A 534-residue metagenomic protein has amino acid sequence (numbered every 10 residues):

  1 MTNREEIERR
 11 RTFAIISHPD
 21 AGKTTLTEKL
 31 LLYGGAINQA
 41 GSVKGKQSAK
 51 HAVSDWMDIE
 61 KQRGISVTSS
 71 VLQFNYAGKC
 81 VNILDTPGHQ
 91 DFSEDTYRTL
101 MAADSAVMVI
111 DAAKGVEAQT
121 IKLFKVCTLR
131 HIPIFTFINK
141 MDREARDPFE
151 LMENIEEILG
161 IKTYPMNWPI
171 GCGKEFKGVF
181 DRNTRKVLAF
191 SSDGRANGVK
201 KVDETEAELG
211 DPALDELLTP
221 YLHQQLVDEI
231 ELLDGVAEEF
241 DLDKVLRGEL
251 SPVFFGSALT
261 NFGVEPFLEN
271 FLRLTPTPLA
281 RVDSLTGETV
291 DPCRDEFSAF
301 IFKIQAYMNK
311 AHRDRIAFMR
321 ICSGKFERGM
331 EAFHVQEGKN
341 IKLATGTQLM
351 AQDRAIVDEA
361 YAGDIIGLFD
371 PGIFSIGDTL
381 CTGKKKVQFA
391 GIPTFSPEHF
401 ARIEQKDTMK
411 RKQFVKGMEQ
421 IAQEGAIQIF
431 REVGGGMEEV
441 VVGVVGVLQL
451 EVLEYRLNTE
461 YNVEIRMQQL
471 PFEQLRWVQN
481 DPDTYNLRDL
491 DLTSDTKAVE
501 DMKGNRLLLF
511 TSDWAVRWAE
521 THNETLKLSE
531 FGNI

Functional and structural regions predicted by a protein language model:
M1-I534: Structural and coupling elements of P-loop NTPases
